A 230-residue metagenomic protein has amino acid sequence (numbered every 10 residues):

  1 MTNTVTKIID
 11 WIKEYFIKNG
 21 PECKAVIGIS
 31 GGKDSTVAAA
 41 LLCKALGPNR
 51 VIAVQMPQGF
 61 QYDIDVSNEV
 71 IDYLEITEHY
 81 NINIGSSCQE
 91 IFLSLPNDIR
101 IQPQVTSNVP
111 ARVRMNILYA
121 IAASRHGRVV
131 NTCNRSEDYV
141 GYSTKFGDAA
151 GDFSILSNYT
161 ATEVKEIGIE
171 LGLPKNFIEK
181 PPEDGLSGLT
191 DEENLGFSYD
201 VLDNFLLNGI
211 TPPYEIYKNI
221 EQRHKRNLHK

Functional and structural regions predicted by a protein language model:
T4-I27, A40-K44, N49-I52, G59 (+3 more regions): ATP/NTP-dependent adenylation/nucleotidyl-transfer catalytic domains that generate, transfer, or process NMP-activated
G32: Conserved G/P- and acidic residue-centered "switch" motifs that form tight phosphate/ATP-binding loops in soluble
S35, M56-P57: Extended, folded domain segments that form the structural surfaces/walls around functional sites
S35-A38, D63, R112-M115, D138-Y139: Short glycine/serine/threonine-rich phosphate/pyrophosphate-binding segments that cradle anionic phosphate groups
